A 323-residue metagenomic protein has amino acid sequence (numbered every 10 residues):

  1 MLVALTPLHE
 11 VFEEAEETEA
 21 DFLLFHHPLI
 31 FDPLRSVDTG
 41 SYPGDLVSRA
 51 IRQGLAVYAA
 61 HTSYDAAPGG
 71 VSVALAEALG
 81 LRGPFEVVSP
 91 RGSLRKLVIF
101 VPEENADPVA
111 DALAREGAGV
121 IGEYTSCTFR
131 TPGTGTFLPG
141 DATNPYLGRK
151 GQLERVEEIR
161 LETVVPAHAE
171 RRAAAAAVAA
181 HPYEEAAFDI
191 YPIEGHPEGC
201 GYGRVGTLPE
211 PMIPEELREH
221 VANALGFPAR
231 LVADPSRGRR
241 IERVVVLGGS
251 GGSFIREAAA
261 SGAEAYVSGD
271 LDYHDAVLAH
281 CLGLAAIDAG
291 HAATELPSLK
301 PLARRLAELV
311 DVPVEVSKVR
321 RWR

Functional and structural regions predicted by a protein language model:
M1-R323: Hydrophobic structural segments
